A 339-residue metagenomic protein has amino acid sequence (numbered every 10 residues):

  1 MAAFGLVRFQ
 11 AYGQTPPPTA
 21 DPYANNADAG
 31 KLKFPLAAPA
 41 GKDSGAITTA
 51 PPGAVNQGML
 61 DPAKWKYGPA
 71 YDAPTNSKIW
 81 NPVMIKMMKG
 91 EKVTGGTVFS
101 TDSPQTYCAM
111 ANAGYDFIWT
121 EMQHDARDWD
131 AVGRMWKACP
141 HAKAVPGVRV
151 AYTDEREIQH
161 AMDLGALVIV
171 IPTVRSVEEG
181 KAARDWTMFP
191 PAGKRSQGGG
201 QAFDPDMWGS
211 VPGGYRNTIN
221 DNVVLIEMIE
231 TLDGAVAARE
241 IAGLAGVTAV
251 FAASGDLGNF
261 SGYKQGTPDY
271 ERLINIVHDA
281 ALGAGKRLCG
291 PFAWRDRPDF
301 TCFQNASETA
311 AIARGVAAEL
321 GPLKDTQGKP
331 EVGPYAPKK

Functional and structural regions predicted by a protein language model:
G30-G41, G45-T97, W208-D221: N-terminal amphipathic alpha-helix/helix-capping segment at the start of soluble metabolic enzymes
M88-P104, G147-A151, V223-V236, S307: Active-site mouth loops of central-metabolism enzymes
G96, E121, I169, A183 (+3 more regions): Conserved, mostly hydrophobic/aromatic
T106, V148, T153-L167, I171 (+3 more regions): Catalytic cores of alpha/beta
W129-E155, Q159, T187-G193, T218-N220 (+1 more regions): Alpha-helix-loop-beta-strand connector modules within alpha/beta enzyme cores
M135, V177-A192, Y263, T309-G333: C-terminal helical cap(s) of enzyme catalytic domains, especially alpha/beta-barrels
V168-E179, V250-F260, T301-L320: Glycine-rich phosphate-binding active-site loops on the catalytic face of alpha/beta enzymes
V168-L244: Conserved anion-binding
